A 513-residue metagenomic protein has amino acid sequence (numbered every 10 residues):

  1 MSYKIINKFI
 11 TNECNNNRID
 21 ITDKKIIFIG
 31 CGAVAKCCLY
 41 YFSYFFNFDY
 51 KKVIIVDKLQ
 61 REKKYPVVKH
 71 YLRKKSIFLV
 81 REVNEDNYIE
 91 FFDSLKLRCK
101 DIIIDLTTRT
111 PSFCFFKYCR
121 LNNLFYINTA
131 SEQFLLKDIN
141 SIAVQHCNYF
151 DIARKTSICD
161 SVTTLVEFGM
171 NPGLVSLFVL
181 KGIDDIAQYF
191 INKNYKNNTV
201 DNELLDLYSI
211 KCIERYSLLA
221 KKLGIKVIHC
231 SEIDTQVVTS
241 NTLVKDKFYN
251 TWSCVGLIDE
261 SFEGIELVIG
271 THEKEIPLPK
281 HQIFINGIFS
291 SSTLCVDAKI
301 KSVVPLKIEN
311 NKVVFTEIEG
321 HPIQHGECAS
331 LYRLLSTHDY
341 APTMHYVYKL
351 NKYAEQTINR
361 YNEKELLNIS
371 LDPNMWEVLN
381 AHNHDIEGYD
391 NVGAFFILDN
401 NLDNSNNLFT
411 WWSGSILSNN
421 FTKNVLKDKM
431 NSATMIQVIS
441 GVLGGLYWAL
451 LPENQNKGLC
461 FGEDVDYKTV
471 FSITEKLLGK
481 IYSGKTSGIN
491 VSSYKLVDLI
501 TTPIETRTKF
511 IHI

Functional and structural regions predicted by a protein language model:
M1-I21: Glycine/serine-rich phosphate-binding loop and adjoining beta1-alpha1 elements at the start of nucleotide-handling
K25-F42: Glycine-rich adenosine-cofactor-binding loop
D49-V68: NAD(P)-binding Rossmann-fold cofactor-contacting core
L72-D86: Rossmann-fold cofactor-recognition segment
N87-R98: Short amphipathic alpha-helix with an adjacent loop that forms part of the alpha/beta core around
I104-S112, F116: N-terminal glycine-rich "phosphate-gripper" loop used for MgATP/nucleotide binding and carboxylate activation
F113-F116, R120, T129-V162: Rossmann-fold NAD(P)-binding glycine/threonine-rich loop
D185-I513: C-terminal catalytic/substrate-binding lobe primarily of soluble NAD(P)-dependent oxidoreductases
